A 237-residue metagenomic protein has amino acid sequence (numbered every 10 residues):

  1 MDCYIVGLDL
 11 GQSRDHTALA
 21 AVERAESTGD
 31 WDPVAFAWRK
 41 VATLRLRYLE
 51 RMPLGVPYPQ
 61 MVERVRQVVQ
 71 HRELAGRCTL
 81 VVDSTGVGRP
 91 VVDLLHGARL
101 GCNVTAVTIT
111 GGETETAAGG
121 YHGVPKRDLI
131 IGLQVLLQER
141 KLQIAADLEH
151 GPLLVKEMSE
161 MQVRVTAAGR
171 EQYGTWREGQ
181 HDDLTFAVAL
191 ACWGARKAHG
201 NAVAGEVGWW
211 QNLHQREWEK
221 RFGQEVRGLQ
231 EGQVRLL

Functional and structural regions predicted by a protein language model:
M1-T108, R127, V135, E139-L237: RNase H-like, metal-dependent nuclease domains and their acidic two-metal-ion catalytic environment used
A118, H122-P125: Conserved motor-coupling elements within RecA-like helicase/translocase cores
